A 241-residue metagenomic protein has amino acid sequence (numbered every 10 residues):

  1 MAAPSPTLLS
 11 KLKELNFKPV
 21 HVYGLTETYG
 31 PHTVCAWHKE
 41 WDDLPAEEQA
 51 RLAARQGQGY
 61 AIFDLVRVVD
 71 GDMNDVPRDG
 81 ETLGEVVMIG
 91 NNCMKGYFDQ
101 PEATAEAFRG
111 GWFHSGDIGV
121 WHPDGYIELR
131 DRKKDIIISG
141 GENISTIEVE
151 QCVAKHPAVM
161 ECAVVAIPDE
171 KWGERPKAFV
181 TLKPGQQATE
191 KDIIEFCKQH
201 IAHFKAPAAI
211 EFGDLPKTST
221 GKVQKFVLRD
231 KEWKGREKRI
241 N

Functional and structural regions predicted by a protein language model:
P4-Y126, K133-I136, V149-E150, H156: Conserved AMP-binding/adenylate-forming
V20, I210-G213: General small-molecule cofactor/ligand-binding pocket signal
E85, E161, A208-A209: Residues at the N-termini of beta-strands
G90, K95-D99, E106, I118-K205 (+3 more regions): AMP-binding/adenylate-forming catalytic core of the ANL superfamily
K231-N241: Acidic/polar alpha-helix N-cap and adjacent early helical turns within long charge-rich amphipathic helices/linkers
